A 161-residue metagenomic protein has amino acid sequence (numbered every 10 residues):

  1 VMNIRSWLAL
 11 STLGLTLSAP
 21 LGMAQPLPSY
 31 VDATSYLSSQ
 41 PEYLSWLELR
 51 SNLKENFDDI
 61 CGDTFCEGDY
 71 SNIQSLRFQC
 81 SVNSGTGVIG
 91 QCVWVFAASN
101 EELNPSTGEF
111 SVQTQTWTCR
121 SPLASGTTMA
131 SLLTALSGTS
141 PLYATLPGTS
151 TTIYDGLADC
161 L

Functional and structural regions predicted by a protein language model:
V1-A9: Bacterial N-terminal signal peptides that target proteins for export
L10-S18: Bacterial N-terminal signal peptides
L15, I60, T139-S140: Short, flexible helical or helix-coil boundary motifs
A24-V88: N-terminal secretory signal peptides
D59-I60, T64, P105, S125 (+1 more regions): The transition from N-terminal targeting/processing segments to the mature protein
G62-R120: Mature extracytoplasmic domains of secretory-pathway proteins
S125-L161: C-terminal partner/receptor-binding element of secreted or periplasmic proteins
